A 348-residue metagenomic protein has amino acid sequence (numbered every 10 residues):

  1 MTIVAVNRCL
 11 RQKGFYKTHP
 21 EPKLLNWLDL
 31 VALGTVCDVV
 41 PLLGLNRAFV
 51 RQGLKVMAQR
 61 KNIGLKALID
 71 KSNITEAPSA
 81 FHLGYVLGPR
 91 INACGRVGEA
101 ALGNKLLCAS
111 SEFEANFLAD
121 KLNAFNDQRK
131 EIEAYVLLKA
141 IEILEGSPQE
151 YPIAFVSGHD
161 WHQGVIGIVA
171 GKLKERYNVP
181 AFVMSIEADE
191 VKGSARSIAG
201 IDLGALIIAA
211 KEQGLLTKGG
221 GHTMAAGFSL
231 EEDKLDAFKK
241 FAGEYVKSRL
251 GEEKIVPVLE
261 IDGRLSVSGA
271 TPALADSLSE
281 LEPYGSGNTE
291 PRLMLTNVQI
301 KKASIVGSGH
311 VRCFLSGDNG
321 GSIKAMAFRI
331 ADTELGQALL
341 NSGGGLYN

Functional and structural regions predicted by a protein language model:
M1-Y16: Active-site cavity-forming subdomains of large catalytic enzyme subunits
G14-F15, H19-L235, K240, I305: Hydrophobic helix-and-loop "lid/oligomerization" segment in the mid-to-C-terminal part of catalytic domains
E114-L118, F125-V156, I201, A209-N348: Mid-to-C-terminal polyanion-binding domains and interfaces
